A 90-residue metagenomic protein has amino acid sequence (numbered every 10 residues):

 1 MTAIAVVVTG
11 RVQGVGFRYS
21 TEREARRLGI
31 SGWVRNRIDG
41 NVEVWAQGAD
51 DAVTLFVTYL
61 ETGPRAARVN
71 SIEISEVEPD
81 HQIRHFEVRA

Functional and structural regions predicted by a protein language model:
M1-A90: Intrinsically disordered, low-complexity, mixed-charge
